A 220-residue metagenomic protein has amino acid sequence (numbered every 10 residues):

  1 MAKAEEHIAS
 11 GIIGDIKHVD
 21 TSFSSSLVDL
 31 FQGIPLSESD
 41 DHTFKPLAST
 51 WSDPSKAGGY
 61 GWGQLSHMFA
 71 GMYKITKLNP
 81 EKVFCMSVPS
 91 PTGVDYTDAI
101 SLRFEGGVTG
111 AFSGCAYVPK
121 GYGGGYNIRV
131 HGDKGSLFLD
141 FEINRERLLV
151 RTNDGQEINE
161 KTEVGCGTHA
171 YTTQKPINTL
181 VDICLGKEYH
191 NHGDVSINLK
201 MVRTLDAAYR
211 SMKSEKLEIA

Functional and structural regions predicted by a protein language model:
M1-F84, P91, E215: Predominantly a Rossmann-like dinucleotide-binding segment in NAD(P)-dependent oxidoreductases
H7, D182-I183, S211: Hydrophobic side-chain positions on well-ordered alpha-helices, corresponding to helix-helix packing/interface faces
P35-A48, S52, K82, Y126-K200 (+1 more regions): C-terminal glycine/acidic-rich active-site capping loop/insertion
G63-R145, Q174-E188, A207, A220: Contiguous beta-strand/loop segments that form the cofactor/metal-binding neighborhood of enzyme cores
S196-K213: C-terminal hydrophobic helical "lid"/dimerization subdomain of Rossmann-like NAD(P)H-dependent oxidoreductases
